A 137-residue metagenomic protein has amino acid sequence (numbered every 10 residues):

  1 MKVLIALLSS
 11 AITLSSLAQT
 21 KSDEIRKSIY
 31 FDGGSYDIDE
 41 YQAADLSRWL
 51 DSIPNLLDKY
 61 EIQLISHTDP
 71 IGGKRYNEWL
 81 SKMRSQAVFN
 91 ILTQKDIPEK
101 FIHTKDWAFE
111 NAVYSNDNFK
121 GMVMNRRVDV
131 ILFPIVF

Functional and structural regions predicted by a protein language model:
V3-S16: Sec-dependent N-terminal signal peptides
I5, S22, N55, K95-I97 (+1 more regions): Generic structural signal for beta-strand residues in well-ordered domains
L17-K27: Cleaved targeting-peptide boundary
Q19-T20, L50-S52, D117-N118: Short beta-strand/turn micro-motifs at beta-sheet edges
I25-K27, G34, D58-Y60, P98-K100 (+1 more regions): Envelope-exposed proteins and targeting segments
R26-Y30, I65-P70: A short small-residue
F31, S35-I65, V130: Periplasmic peptidoglycan-binding/anchoring modules of Gram-negative envelope and division proteins
T68-F137: Periplasmic OmpA-like peptidoglycan-binding domain that tethers envelope proteins to the cell wall
